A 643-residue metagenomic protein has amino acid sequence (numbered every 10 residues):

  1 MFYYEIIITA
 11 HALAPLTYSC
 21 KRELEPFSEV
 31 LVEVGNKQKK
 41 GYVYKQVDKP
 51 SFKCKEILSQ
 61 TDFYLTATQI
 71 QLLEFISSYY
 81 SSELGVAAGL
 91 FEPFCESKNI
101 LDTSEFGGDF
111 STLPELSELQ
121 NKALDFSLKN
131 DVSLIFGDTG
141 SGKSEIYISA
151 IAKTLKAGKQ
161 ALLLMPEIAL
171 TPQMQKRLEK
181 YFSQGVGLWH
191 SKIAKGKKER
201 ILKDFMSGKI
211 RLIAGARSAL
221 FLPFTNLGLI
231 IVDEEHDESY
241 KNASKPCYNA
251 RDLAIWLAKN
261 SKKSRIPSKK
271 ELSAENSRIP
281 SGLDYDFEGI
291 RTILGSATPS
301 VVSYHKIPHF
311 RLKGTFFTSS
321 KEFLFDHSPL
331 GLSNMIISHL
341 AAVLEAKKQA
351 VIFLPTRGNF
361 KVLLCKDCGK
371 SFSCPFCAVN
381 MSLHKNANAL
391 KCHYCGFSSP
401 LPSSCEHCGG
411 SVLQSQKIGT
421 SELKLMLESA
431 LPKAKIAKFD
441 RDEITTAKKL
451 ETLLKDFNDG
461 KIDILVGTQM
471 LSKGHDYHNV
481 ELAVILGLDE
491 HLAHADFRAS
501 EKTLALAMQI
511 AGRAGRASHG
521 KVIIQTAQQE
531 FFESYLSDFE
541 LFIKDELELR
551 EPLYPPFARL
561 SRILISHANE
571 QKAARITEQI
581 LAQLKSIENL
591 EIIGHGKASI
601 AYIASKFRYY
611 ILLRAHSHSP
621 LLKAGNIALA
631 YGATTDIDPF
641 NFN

Functional and structural regions predicted by a protein language model:
M1-S264, K270, F287-F317, E345 (+6 more regions): Accessory, non-ATPase domains that flank or precede helicase/AAA+ motor cores in DNA-metabolism machines
I135-L155, K159-R211, A216-N260, D286-K572 (+1 more regions): Inter-lobe coupling/hinge segments of SF2-like helicase ATPases
N276, D284-D286: Intrinsic-disorder-associated, low-complexity terminal segments enriched in Asp/Asn/His/Tyr and depleted of Lys/Arg
I352, L590, A633: Conserved beta/loop motifs at nucleotide-recognition and modification sites
S373, L431-A434, L584-E591, A630: Short secondary-structure junctions
F542-E551, S586-S599: Short amphipathic beta-strand starts and helix->beta connectors
